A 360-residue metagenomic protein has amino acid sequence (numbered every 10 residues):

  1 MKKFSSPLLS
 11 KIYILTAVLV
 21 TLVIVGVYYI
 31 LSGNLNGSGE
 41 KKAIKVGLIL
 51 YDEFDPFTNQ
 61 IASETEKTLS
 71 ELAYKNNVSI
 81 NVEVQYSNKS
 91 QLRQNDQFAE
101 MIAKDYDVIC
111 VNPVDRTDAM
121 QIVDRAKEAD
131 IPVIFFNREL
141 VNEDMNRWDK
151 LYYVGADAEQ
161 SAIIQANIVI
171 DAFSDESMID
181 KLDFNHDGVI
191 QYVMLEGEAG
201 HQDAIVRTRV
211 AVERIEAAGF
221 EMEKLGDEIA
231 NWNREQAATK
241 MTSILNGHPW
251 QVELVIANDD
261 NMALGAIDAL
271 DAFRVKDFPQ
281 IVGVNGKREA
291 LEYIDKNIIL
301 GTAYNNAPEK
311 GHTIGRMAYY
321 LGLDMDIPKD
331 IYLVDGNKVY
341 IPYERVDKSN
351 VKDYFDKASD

Functional and structural regions predicted by a protein language model:
K11-V18, V25-N34, K42, H186-A199 (+1 more regions): Hinge/cleft segment of the Venus flytrap/periplasmic-binding protein
G47-E66, E83-N95, K104-Y106, P113-R116 (+2 more regions): Extracytoplasmic "Venus flytrap"
Y51, D55-F57, D157-Q165, N185-R214 (+1 more regions): Extracytoplasmic ligand-binding site segments that recognize negatively charged/polar headgroups
E64-V84, E216-E221: Signal peptide-proximal N-terminal region of secreted/periplasmic/extracellular or secretory-lumen proteins
N88-N142, L151-A158, D260-L264: Beta-alpha junction/loop-to-helix N-cap segments that form part of ligand/metal-binding clefts
Q94, Y153-D187, A237-A238, A290 (+1 more regions): Hydrophobic alpha-helical segments within soluble ligand-binding/sensing domains
F98, V111-E128, A211, E223-L291: Hydrophobic alpha-helical
I122-Q160, I179, F184-G188, K287-D295 (+1 more regions): Flexible loop/hinge segments that line or gate small-molecule binding clefts
